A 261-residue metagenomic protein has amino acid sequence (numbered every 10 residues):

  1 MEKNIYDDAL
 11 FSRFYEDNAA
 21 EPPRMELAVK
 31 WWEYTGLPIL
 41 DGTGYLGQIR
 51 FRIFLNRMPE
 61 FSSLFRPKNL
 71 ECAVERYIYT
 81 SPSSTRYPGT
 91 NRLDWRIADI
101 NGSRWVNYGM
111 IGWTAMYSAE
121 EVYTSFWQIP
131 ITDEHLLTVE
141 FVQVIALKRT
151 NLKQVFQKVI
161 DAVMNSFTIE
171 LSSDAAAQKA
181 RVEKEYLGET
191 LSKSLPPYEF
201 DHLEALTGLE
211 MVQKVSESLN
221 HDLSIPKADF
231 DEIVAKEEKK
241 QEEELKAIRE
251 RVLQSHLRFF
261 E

Functional and structural regions predicted by a protein language model:
M1-I131, E243-E261: Signature of long, low-cysteine stretches enriched in small and polar/charged residues
N4-D7, R24, K30, R66-N69 (+6 more regions): Serine/threonine-rich low-complexity intrinsically disordered regions
A9, A19-A20, A28, A73 (+10 more regions): A sequence-composition feature that detects small, non-aromatic residues
V29, I39, A73-V74, V106 (+9 more regions): Extended aliphatic helical segments
Q48, Q128, Q143, Q154-Q157 (+4 more regions): Residue-identity detector for glutamine
T132-T138: Short hydrophobic/glycine-rich mini-motifs in sensory/regulatory modules that couple input to downstream signaling
F141-D201, H256: Surface-exposed amphipathic alpha-helical segments
A180-E261: Acidic, Ser/Thr-rich low-complexity intrinsically disordered segments
